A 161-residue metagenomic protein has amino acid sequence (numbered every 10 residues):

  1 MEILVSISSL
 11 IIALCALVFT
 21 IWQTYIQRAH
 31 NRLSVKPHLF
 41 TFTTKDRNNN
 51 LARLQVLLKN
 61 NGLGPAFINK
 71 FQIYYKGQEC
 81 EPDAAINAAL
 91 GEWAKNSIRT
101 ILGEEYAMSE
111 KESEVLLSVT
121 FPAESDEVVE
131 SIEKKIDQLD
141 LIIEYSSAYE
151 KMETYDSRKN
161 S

Functional and structural regions predicted by a protein language model:
M1-N69, I73-C80: Membrane-proximal alpha-helical anchors
I3, N48-N49, F67-N69, Y74-S161: An amphipathic alpha-helical interaction surface
